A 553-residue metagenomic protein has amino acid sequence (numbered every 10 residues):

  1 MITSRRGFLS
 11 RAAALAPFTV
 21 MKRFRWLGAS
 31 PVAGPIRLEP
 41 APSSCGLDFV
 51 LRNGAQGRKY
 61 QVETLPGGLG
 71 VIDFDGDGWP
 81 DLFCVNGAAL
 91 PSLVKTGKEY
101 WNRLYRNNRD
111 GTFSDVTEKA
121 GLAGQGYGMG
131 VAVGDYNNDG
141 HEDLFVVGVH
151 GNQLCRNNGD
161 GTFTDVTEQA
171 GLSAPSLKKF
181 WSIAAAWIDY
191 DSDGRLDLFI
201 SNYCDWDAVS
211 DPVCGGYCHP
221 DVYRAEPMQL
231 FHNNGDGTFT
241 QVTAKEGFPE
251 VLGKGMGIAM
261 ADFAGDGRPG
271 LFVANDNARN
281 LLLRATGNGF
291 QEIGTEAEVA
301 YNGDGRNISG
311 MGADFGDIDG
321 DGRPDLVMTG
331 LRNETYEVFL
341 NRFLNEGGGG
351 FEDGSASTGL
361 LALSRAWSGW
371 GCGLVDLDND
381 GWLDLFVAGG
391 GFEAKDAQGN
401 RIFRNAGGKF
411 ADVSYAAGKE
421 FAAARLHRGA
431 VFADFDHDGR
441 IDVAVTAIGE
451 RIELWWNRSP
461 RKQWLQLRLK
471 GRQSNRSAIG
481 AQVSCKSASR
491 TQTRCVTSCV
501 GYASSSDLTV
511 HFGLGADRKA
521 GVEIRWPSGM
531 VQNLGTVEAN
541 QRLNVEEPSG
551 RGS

Functional and structural regions predicted by a protein language model:
M1-A16: N-terminal secretory signal peptides and thylakoid transit peptides that target proteins across membranes
I2, V20-D48: C-terminal segment of N-terminal export signals and the immediately downstream linker at the start of the mature
L38, T112-A120, F163-S173, T238-F248 (+3 more regions): Blade-edge beta-strand/turn elements of extracellular beta-propeller and related beta-sheet repeat scaffolds
L47-G68, G121-A132, L172-A186, F248-A259 (+5 more regions): Repeat-based blade/solenoid architectures
A55-Q56, N345, G350, A362 (+3 more regions): Gly/Ser/Thr/Pro-enriched helix-cap/hinge segments flanking short amphipathic alpha-helices
D73-D75, W79, N108-R109, D135-H141 (+10 more regions): Calcium-coordinating acidic loop motifs
L82-N86, D143-G148, L198-N202, L271-N275 (+4 more regions): Hydrophobic beta-strand segments that make up the repeating blades of beta-propeller and related beta-repeat
N86-K98, N202-Y223, A388-K395: Short, conserved, GDST-rich strand-edge loop motifs in beta-rich repeat architectures
